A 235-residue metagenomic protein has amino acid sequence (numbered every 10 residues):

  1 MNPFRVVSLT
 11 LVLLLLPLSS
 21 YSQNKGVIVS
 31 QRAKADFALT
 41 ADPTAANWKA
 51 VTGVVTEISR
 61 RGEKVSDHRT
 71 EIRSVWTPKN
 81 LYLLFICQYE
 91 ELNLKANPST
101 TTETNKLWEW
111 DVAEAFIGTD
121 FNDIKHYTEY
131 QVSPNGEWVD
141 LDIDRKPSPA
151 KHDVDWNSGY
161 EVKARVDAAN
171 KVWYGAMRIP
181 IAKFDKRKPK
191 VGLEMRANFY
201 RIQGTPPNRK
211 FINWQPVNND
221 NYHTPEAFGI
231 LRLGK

Functional and structural regions predicted by a protein language model:
M1-K25: Bacterial Sec-dependent N-terminal signal peptides
Q23-K235: Structural preference for beta-rich elements and adjacent junctions enriched in aromatics
